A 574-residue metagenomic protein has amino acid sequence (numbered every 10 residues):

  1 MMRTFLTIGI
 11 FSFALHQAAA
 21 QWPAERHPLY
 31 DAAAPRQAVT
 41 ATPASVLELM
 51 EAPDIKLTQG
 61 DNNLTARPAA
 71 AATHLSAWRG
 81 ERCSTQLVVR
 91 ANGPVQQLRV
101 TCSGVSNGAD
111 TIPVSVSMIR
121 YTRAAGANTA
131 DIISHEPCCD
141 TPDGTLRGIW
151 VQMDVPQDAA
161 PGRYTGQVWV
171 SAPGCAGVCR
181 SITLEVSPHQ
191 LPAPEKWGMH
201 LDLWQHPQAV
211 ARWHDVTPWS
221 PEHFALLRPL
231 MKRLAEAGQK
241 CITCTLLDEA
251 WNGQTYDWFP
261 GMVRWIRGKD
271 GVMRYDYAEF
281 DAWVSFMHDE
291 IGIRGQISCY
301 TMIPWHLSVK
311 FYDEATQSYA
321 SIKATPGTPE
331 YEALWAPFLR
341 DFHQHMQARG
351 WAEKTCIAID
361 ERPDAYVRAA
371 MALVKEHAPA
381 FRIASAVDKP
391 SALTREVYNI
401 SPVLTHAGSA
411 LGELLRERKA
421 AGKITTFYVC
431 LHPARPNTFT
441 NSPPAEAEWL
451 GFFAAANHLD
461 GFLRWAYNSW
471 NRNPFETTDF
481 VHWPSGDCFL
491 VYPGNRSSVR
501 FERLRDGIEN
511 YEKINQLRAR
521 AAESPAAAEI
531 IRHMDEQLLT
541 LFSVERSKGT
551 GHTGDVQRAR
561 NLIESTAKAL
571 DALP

Functional and structural regions predicted by a protein language model:
M1-Q21: Bacterial Sec-dependent N-terminal signal peptides
A18-N252, Q344, A348-A352, G549-P574: Mature N-terminal, pre-catalytic/accessory segment of carbohydrate-active enzymes
R79, A225-L226, A278-E279, A365-Y366 (+2 more regions): Short, glycine/acidic-rich beta->alpha junctions
D154, T165-A172, V178-H377, A386-T394 (+1 more regions): Aromatic-lined carbohydrate-binding surfaces of glycoside hydrolases
R233, F286, E448-N457, E509-L517: Short, hydrophobic/amphipathic alpha-helical patches that form generic packing surfaces within helical domains
S298, R382-A384, T426: Structural detector of well-ordered beta-strand residues that form the stable sheet scaffold of enzyme domains
S308-F311, Y319, K323-K389, L459 (+1 more regions): Catalytic domains of carbohydrate-active enzymes that cleave complex glycans
N399-W483: Catalytic-core region of carbohydrate-active enzymes that cleave or remodel glycosidic bonds
